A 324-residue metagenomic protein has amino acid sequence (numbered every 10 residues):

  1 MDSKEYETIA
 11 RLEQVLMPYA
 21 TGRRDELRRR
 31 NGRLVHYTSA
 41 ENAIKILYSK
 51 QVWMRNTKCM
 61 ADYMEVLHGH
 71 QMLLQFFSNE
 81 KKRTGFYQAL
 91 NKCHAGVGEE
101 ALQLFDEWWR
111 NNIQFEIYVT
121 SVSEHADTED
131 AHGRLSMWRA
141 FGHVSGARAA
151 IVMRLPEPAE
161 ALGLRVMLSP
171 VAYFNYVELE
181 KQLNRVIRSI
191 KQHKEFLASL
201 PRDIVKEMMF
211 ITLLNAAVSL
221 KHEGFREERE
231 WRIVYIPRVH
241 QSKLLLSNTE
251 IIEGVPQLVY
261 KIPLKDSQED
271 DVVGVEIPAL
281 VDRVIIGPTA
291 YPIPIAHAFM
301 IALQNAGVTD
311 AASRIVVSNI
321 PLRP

Functional and structural regions predicted by a protein language model:
M1-P324: Partner-binding and oligomerization surfaces adjacent to conserved cores of proteins that assemble macromolecular
